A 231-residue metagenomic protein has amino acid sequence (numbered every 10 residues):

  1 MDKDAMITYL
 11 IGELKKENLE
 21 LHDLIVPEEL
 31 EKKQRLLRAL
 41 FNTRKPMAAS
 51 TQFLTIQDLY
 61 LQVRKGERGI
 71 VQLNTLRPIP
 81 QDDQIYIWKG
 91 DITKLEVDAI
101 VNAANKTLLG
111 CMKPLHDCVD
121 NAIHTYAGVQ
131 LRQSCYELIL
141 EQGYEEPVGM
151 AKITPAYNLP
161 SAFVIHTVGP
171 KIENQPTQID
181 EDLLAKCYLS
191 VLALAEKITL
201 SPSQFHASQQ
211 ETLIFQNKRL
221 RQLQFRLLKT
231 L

Functional and structural regions predicted by a protein language model:
D2-A48, I172-L231: Phosphate/ribose-phosphate-bearing ligand recognition and processing surfaces, centered on ADP-ribose/NAD(+/P+) systems
N18-H22, K65-Q72, L131: Residue-level signal for secondary-structure boundary elements
K33-N74: Long, non-catalytic terminal segments
A48, Q52-I56, I87, P114 (+2 more regions): Generic alpha-helix structural propensity
L59-K106: Long amphipathic N-terminal alpha/beta scaffold segment
A99-I100, A104-I198: Glycine-enriched loop-and-adjacent helix/strand subsegments that border the catalytic/binding cleft of enzyme cores
